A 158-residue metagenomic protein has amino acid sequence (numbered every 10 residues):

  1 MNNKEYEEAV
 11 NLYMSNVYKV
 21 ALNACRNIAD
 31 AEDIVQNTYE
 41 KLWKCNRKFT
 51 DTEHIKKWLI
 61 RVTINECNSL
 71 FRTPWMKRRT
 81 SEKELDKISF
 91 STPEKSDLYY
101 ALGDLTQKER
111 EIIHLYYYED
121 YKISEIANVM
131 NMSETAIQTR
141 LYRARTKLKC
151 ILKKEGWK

Functional and structural regions predicted by a protein language model:
M1-K19, E32: A short, charge-rich alpha-helical start-of-domain segment used by transcription regulators
M14, Y18, Y39, T106 (+2 more regions): C-terminal flanking helix
K19, D33-E40, K44, E53-N65: Structural recognition of an alpha-helix C-terminal capping motif at a helix-to-coil junction
A29, S124, T135: Residues within helix-turn-helix
T50, R61-S81, R143: Arg/Lys-rich amphipathic alpha helix in sigma70-family domain 2
I64, N68, M130-K154: DNA-recognition helix of helix-turn-helix
S69, M76-L102, K122: Internal acidic/polar
I112-Y116: A short pre-motif secondary-structure segment
